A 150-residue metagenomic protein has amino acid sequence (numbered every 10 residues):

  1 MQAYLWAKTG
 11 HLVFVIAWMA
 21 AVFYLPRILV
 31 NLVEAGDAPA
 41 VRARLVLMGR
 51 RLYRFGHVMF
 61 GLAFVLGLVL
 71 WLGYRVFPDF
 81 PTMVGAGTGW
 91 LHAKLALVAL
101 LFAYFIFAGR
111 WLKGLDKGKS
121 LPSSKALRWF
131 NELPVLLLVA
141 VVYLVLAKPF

Functional and structural regions predicted by a protein language model:
M1-F150: Polytopic transmembrane helical bundles with strong interfacial aromatic enrichment
